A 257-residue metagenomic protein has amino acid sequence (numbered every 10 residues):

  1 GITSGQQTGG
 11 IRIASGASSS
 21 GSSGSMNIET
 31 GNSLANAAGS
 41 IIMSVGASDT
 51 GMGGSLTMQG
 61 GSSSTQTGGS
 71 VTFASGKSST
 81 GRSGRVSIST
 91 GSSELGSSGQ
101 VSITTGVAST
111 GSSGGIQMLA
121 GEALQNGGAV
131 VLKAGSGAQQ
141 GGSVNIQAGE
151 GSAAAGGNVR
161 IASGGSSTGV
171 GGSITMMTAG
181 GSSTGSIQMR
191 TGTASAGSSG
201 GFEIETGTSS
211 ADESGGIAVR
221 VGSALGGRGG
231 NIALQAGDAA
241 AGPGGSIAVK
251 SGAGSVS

Functional and structural regions predicted by a protein language model:
G1-S257: Surface-exposed, glycine- and small/polar-enriched segments that build interaction surfaces at terminal
